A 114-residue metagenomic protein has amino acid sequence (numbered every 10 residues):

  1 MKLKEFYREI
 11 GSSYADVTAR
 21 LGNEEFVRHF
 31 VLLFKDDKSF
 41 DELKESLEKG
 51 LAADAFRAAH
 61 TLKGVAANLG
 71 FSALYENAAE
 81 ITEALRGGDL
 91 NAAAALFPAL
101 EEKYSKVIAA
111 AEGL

Functional and structural regions predicted by a protein language model:
M1-R57, T61-L114: Two-component system phosphorelay core
